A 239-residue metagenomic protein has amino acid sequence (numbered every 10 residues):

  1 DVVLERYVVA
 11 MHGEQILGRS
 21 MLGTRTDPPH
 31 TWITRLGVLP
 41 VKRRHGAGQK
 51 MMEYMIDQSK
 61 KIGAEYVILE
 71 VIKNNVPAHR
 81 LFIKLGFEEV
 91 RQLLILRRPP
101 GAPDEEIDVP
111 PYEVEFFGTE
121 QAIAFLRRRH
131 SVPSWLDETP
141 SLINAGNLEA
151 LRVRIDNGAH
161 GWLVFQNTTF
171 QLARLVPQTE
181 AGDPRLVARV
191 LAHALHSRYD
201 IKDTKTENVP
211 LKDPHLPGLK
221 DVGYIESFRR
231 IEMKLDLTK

Functional and structural regions predicted by a protein language model:
V9, Q15-G23, W32-G37, R152 (+1 more regions): Conserved beta-strand in the GNAT
I33, M55, S59, V67 (+2 more regions): Short hydrophobic clusters on alpha-helical segments that form packing/core surfaces in small helical domains
L36-R43, T169, R174-L186, V209: A short, internal acetyl-CoA/4′-phosphopantetheine-binding micro-motif in the GNAT/acyltransferase core
K42, G46-Y54, G182-L191: Conserved acetyl-CoA pyrophosphate-binding loop and the N-cap/start of the following alpha-helix in GNAT-like
H45, Q49, K61, K73-R91 (+1 more regions): Conserved active-site alpha-helix within GNAT-family acetyltransferase domains
S59-E70, Y199-P210: Conserved GNAT acetyl-CoA-binding A-motif
E70-I72, E88-G101, I225-D236: Conserved catalytic-core motifs of GNAT/GCN5-like acyltransferases
L85-F170: Amide-forming acyltransferase catalytic core, primarily the GNAT-like/NAT-type and related acyltransferase folds
